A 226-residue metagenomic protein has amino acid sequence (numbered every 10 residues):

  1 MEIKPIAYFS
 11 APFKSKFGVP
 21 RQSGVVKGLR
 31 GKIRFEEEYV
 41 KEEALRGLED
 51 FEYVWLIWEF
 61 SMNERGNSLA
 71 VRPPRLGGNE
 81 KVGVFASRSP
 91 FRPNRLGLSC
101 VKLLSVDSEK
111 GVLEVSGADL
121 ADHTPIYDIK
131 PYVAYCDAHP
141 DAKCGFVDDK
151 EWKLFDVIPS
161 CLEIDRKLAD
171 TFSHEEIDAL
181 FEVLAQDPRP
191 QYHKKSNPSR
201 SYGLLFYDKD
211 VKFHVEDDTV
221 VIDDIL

Functional and structural regions predicted by a protein language model:
M1-E42, L48-D50, A134-V183: Arg/Lys-rich, positively charged N-terminal/basic patches that mediate binding to nucleic acids
M1-P5, F91-C100, Y207: Short coil-to-beta-strand transition motifs
Y8, S99-L104, E114, P125: Residues located in well-ordered beta-strands
K14, V106-L113: Short, conserved beta-turn/loop elements at beta-strand boundaries and strand-helix junctions
A44, L48-G97, Y192-P198: Active-site-adjacent substructure of cysteine-protease-like catalytic cores
L48-V54, K153-D210, H214-L226: Basic, Lys/Arg-enriched alpha-helical interface segments
G111-V133: Short solvent-exposed strand/turn elements
